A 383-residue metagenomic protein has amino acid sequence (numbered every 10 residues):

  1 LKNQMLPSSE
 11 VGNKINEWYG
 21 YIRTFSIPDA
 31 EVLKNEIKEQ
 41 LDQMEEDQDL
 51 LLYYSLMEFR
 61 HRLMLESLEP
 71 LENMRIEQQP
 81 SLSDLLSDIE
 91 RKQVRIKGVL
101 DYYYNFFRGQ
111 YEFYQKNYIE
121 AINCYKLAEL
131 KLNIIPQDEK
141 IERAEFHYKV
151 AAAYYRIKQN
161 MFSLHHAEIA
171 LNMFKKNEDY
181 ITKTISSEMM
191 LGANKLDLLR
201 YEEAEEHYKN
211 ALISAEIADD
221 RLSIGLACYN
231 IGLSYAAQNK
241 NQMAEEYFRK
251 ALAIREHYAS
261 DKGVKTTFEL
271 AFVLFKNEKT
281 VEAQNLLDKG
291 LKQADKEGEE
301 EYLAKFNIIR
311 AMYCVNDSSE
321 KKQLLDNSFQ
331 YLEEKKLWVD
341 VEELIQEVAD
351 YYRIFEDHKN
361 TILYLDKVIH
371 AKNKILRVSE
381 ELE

Functional and structural regions predicted by a protein language model:
L1-R108, I135, V341, I345 (+1 more regions): Flexible inter-repeat linkers and adjacent short helices within tandem amphipathic alpha-helical repeat scaffolds
L6-E10, E46-L51, I96-Y103, Q137-E145 (+7 more regions): Alpha-solenoid helical repeat architecture
E17, E58, R108, V150 (+7 more regions): Structural register within alpha-helical repeat arrays
Y21, R62, N105, E112 (+10 more regions): Residue at a conserved register position within TPR or TPR-like alpha-solenoid repeats
T24, L65, Q115, V150 (+8 more regions): Structural motif corresponding to the intra-repeat A-B loop/turn of tetratricopeptide repeats
I27, L68, Y118, N160 (+7 more regions): TPR-repeat structural position
N35-D42, Q79-Q93, I122, K126-Q137 (+7 more regions): Amphipathic alpha-helical segments of tetratricopeptide repeats
